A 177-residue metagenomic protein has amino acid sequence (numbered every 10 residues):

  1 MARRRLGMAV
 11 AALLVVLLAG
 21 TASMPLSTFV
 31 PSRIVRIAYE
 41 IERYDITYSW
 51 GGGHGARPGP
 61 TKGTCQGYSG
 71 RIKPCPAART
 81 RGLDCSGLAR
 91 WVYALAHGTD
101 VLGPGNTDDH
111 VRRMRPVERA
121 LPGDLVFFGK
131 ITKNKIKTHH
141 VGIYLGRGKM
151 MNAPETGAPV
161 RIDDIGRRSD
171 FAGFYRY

Functional and structural regions predicted by a protein language model:
M1-S32: N-terminal secretion targeting segments of exported proteins
L26-S86, A94-T99, K137, M151: N-terminal capping segments
V30-R36, R90, H97-G166: ...with weaker cross-activation on analogous glycine-rich loops/strands in unrelated enzymes
G52-H54, T132, R176: A mature extracytoplasmic/lumenal domain signature
L88-A89, D170: Hydrophobic alpha-helical segments typical of transmembrane helices and their membrane-interface/capping positions
D170-Y177: Low-complexity, Gly/Ser/Thr/Pro-rich intrinsically disordered linker/tail segments
